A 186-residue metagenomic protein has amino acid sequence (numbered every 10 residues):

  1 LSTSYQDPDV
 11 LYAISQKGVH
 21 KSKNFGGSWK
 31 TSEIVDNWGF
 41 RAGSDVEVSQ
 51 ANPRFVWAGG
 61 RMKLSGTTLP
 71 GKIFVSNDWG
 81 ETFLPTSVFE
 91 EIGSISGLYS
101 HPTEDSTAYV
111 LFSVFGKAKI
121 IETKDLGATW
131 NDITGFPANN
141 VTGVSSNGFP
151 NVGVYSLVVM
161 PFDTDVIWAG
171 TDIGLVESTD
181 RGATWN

Functional and structural regions predicted by a protein language model:
L1-N186: Extracellular glycan-interacting surfaces
